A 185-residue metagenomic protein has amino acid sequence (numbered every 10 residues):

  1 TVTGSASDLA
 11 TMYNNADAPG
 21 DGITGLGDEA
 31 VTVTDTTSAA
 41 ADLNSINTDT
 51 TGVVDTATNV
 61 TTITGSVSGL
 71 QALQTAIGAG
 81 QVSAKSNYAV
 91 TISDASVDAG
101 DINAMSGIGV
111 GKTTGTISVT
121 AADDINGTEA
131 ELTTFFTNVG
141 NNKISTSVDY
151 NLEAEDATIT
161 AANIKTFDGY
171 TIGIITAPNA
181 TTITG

Functional and structural regions predicted by a protein language model:
T1-G185: General marker for long, soluble alpha-helical cores
